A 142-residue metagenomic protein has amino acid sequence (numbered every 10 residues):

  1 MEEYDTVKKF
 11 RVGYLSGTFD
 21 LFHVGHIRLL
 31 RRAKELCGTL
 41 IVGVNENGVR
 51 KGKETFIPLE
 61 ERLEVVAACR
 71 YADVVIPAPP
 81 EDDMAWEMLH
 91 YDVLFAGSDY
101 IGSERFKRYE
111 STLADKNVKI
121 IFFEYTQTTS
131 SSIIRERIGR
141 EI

Functional and structural regions predicted by a protein language model:
M1-I142: Nucleotidyltransferase catalytic core that binds NTPs
